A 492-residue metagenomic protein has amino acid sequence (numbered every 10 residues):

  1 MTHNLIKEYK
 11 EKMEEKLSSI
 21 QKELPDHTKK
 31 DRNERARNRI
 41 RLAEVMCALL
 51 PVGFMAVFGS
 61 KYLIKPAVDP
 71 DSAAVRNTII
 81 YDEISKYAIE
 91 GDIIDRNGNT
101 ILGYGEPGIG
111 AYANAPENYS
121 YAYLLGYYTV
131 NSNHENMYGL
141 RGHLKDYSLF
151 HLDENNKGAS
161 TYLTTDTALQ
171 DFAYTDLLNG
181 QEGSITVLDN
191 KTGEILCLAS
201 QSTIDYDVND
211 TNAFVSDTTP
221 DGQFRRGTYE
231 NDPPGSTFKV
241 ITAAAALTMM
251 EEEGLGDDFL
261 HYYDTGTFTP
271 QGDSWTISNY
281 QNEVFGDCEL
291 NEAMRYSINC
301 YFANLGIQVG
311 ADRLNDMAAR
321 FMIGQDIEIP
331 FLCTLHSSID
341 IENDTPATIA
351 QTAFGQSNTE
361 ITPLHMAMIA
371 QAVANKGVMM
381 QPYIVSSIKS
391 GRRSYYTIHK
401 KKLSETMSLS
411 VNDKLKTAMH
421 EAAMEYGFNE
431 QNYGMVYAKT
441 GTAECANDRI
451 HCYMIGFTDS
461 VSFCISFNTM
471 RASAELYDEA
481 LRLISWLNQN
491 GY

Functional and structural regions predicted by a protein language model:
M1-A213, D312-R320, Q431, A438 (+2 more regions): Periplasmic/cell-envelope proteins involved in peptidoglycan metabolism and beta-lactam response
H3-L5, K10, I20, L24 (+6 more regions): Beta-lactam-recognizing serine transpeptidase/beta-lactamase-like catalytic domain environment
